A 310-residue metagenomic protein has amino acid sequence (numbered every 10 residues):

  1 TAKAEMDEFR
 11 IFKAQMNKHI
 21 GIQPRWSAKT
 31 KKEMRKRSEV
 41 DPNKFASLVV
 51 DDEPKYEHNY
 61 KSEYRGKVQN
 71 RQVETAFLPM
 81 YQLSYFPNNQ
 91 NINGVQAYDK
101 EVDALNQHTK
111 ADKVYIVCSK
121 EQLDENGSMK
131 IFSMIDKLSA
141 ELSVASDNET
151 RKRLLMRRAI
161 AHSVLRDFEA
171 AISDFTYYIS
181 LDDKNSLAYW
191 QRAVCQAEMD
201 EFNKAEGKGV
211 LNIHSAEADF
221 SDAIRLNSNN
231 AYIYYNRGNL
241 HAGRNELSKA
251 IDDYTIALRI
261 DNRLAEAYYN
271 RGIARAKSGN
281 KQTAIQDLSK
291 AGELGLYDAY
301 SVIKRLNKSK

Functional and structural regions predicted by a protein language model:
T1-K310: Alpha-helical tetratricopeptide repeat
